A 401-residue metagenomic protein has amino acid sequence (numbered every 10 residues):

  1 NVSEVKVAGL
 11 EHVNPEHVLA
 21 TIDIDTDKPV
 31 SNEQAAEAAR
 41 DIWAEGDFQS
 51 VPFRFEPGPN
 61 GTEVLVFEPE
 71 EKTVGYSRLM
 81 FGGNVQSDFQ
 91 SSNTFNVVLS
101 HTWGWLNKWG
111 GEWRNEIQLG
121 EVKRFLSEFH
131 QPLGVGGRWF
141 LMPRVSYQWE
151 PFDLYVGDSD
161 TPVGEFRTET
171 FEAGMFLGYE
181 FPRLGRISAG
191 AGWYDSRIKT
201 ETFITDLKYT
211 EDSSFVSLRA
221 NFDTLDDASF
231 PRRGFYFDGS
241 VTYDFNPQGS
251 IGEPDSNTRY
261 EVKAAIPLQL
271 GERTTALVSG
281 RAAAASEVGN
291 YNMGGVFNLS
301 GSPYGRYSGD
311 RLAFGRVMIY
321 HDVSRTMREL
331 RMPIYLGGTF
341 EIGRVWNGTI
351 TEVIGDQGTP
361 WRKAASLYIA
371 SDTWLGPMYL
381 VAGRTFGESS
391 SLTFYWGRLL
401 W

Functional and structural regions predicted by a protein language model:
N1-D25, R183-R186: Acidic, glycine-rich low-complexity/disordered segments
S3-A8, D23-P29, V85-D88, W113-E116 (+2 more regions): Second-shell loop/turn segments in exported
A8, T21-D27, A38-E45, G104: Structured segments of extracytoplasmic/periplasmic soluble domains in secreted or envelope-associated proteins
A8-E16, D25-A36, S92, G120: Soluble non-cytosolic domains of exported or imported proteins
E11, N60, G271, S371-L375: A generic beta-sheet turn/junction motif
N32-E33, E37-D41, D47-L225, V296-S300 (+2 more regions): Gram-negative/organellar outer-membrane beta-barrel architecture
R78-D88, I204-D206, S213-I342, W346-G348 (+2 more regions): C-terminal outer-membrane beta-barrel translocator/porin domains of Gram-negative envelope proteins and their
